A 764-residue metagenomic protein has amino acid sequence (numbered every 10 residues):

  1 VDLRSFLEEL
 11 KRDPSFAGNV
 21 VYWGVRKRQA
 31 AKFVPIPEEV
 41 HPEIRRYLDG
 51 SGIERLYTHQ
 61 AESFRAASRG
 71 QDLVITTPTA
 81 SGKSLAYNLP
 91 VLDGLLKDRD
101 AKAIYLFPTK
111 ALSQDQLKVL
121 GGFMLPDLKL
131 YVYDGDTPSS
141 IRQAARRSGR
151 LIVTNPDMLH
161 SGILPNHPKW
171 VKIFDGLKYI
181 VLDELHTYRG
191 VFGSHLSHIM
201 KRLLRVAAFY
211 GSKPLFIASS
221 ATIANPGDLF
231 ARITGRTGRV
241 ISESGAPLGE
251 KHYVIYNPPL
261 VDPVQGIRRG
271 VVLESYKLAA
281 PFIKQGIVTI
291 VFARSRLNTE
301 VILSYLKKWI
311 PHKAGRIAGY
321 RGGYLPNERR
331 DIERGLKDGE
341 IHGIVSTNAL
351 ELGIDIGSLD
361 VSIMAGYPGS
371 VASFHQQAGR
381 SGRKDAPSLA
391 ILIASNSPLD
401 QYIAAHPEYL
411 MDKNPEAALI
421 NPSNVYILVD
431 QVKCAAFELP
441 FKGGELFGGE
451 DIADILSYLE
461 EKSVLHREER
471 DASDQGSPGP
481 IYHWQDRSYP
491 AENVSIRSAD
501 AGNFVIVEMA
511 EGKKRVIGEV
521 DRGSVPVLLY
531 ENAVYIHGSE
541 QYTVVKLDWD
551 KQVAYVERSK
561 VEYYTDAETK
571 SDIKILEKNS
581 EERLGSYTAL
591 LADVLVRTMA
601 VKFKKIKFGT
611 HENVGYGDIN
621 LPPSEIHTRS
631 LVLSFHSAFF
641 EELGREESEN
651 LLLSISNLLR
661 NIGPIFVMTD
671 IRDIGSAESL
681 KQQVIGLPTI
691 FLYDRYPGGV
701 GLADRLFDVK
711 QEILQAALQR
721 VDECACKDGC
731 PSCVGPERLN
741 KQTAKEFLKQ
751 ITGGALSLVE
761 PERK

Functional and structural regions predicted by a protein language model:
D2-Y22, G538-K546, V553, F666-V667: Structured, non-catalytic alpha/beta "coupling" segments that mediate domain-domain communication and provide generic
R4, E8-S51, R55-T58, E62 (+4 more regions): Helicase motor core with emphasis on the C-terminal RecA-like subdomain
I104, Y179, Q750-L758: Short, conserved aromatic-histidine micro-motifs
G211, A725-D728: Flanking scaffold residues of small Cys/His-coordinated metal-binding clusters
S388-A390, N396-M411, Q431-G443, I452 (+5 more regions): Extended Lys/Arg-rich polyanion-binding regions
C730-G735: Short, cysteine/histidine-rich loop/knuckle motifs that typically chelate Zn2+
E760-R763: Intrinsic disorder/low-complexity segments
